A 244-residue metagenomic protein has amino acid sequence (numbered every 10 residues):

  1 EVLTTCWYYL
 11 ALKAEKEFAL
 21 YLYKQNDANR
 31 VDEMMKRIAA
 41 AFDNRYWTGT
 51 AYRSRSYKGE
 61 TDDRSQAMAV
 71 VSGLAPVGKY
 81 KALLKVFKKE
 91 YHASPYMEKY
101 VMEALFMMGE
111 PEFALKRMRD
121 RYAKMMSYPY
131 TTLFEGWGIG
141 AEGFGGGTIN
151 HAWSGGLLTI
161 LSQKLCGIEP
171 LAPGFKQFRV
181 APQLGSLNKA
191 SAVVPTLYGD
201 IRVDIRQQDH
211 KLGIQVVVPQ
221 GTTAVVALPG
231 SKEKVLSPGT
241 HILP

Functional and structural regions predicted by a protein language model:
E1-G145: Catalytic cores of carbohydrate-active enzymes
E33, E112, K116-P244: Non-catalytic C-terminal accessory modules of carbohydrate-active enzymes
